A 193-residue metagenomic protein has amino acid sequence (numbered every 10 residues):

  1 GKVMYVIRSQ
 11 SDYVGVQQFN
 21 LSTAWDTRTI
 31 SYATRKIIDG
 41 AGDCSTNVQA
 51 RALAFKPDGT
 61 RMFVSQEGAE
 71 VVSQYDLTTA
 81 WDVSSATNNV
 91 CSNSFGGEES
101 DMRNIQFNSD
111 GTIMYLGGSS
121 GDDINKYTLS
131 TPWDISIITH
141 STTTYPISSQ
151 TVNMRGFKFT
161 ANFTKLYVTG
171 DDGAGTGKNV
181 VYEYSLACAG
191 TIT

Functional and structural regions predicted by a protein language model:
G1-T193: Polar, enzyme-active/binding microenvironments
